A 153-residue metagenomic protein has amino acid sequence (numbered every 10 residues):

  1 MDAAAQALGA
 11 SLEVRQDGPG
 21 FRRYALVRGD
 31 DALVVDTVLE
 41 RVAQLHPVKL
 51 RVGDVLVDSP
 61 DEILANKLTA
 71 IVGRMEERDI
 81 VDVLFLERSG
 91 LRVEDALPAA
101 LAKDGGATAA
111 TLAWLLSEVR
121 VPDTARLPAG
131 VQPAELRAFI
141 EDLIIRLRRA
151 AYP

Functional and structural regions predicted by a protein language model:
M1-P153: Compositionally biased terminal segments of proteins
